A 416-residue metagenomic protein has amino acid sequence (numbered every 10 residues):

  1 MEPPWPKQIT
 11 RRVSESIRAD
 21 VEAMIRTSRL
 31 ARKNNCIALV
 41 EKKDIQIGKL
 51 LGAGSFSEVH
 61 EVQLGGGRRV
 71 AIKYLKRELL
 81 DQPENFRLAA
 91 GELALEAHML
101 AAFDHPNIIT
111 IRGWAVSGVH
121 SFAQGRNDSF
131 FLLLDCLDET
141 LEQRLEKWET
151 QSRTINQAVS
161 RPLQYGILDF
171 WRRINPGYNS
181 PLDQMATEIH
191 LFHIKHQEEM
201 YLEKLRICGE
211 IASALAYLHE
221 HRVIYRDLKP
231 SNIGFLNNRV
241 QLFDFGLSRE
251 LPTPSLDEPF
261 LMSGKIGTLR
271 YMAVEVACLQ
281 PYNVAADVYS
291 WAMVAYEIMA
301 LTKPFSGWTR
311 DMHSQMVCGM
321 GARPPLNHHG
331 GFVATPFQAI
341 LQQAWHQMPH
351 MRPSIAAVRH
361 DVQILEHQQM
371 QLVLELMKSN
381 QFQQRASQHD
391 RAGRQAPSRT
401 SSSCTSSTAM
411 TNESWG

Functional and structural regions predicted by a protein language model:
G48-S55, V59: Protein kinase glycine-rich loop
A123-T140: Conserved short submotifs of the Hanks-type protein kinase catalytic core that shape the nucleotide-binding pocket
I207-C208: Activation segment signature within eukaryotic-like protein kinase domains
H219-F235: Catalytic-loop of the protein kinase fold
L236-I266: Activation segment/activation loop of eukaryotic-type protein kinase catalytic domains
D287: Conserved catalytic-loop aspartate of Hanks-type protein kinases
